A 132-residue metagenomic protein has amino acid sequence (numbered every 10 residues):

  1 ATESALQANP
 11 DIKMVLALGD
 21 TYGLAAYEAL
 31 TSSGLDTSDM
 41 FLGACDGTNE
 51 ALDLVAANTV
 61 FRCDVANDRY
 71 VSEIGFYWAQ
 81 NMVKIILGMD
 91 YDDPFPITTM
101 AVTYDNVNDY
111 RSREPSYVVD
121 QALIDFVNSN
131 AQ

Functional and structural regions predicted by a protein language model:
A1-L54: Hydrophobic alpha-helical
T2, D36, A56, R62 (+3 more regions): Serine/threonine-rich low-complexity intrinsically disordered regions
S4-A8, A29-D36, L54, N58 (+3 more regions): Structured segments of extracytoplasmic/periplasmic soluble domains in secreted or envelope-associated proteins
M14, C63-D64, D93-F95: Short, hydrophobic secondary-structure boundary micro-motifs
L42, D64-A66, A101: Conserved beta-strand scaffold positions in the cores of enzyme catalytic domains, especially in NTP/NDP-utilizing
A57-S72: Short beta-strand elements at the ligand-binding edges of bilobed clamshell
Y70-Q132: Hinge/cleft segment of the Venus flytrap/periplasmic-binding protein
